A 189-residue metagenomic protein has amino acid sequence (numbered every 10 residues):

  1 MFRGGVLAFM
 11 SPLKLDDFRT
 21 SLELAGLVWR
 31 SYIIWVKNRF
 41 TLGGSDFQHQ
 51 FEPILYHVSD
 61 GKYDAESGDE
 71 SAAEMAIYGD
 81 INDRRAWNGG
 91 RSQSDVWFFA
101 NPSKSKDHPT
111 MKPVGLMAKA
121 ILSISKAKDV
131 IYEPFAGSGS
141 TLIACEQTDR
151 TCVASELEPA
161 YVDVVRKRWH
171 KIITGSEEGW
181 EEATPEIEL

Functional and structural regions predicted by a protein language model:
M1-V162: Core catalytic lobe of class I
V165-R166: Conserved SAM-binding loop
S176-L189: SAM-dependent methyltransferase catalytic region
